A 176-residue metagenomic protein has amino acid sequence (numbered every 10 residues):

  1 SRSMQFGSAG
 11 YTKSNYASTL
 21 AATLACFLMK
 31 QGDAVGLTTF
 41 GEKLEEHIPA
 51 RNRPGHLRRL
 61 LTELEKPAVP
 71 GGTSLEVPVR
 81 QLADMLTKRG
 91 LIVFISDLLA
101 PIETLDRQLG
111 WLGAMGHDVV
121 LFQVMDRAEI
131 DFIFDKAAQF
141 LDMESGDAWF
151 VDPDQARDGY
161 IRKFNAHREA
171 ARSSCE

Functional and structural regions predicted by a protein language model:
S1-R51, L91-S96, P101-W111, I130: An amphipathic, basic-hydrophobic helix/alpha-beta surface used to engage anionic, phosphate-rich ligands or surfaces
S3-G7, L64, P153, R157: A short, mixed-charge helix-start or loop-turn motif at secondary-structure junctions
T12, P70-T73, G159-R162: Short, surface-exposed alpha-helical recognition segments that flank or form part of ligand/macromolecule-binding
H47-T62, E176: Short, electropositive alpha-helical surface patch
P54-L57, G72, R157, R168: Alpha-helix initiation and N-capping motif
H56-G90, I102-E103, M125-D126: Von Willebrand factor
D84-G90, I102-E176: Von Willebrand factor type A / integrin I
